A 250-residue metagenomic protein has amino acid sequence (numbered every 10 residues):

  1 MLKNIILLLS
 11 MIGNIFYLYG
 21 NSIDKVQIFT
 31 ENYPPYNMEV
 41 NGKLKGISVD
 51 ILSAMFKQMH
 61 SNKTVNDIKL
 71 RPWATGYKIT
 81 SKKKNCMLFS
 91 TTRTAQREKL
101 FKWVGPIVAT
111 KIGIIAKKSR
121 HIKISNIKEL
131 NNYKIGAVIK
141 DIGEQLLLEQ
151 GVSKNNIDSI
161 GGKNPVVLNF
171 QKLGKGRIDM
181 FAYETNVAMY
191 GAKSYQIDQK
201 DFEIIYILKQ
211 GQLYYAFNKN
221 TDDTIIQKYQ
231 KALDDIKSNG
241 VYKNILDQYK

Functional and structural regions predicted by a protein language model:
S22-K99, N239: Extracytoplasmic small-molecule ligand-binding "clamshell" domains of the periplasmic binding protein/Venus flytrap
D24-M38, K45, I127-G143, D179: Short loop->beta-strand "edge-of-pocket" segments that line small-molecule binding or catalytic clefts across diverse
T30-P34, T110-G113, I197-Q230, K250: Periplasmic-binding protein-like
V49-M59, K128-K134, D141, Y215-Y249: Extended ligand-binding regions for polar small-molecule ligands
L52-T64, G105, K140-K163, F170 (+2 more regions): Ligand-binding cleft/hinge of the Venus flytrap
N62, N66-L70, A74-N85, K102 (+4 more regions): Short helices/loops that flank or line small-molecule/ion binding pockets
K78-S81, F89-L100, L146, D179-K209: A ligand-binding cleft/hinge motif common to bilobed small-molecule-binding domains
K117-I135, Q150: Flexible hinge/capping segments at coil-to-helix
